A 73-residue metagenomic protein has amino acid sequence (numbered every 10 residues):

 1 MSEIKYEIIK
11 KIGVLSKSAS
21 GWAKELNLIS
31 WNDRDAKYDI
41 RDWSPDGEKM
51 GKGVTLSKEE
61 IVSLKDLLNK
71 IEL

Functional and structural regions predicted by a protein language model:
M1-L73: Positively charged, low-complexity terminal tracts and the immediately adjacent first secondary-structure elements
